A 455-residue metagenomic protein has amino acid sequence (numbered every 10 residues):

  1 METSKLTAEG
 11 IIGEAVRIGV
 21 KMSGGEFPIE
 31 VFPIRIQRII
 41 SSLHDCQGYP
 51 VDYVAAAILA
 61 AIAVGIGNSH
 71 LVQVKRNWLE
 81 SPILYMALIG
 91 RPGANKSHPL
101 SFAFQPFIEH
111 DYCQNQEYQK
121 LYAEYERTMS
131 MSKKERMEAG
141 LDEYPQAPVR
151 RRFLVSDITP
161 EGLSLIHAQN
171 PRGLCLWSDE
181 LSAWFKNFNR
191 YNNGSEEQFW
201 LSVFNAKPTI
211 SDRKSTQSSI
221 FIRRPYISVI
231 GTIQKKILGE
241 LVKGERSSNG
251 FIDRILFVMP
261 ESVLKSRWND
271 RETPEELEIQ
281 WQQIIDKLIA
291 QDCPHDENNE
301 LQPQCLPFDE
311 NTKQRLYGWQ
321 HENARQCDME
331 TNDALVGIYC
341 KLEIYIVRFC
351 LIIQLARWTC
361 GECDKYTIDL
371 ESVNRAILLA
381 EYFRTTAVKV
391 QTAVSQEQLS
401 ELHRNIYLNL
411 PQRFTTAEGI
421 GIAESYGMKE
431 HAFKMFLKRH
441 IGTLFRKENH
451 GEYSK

Functional and structural regions predicted by a protein language model:
M1-K455: Phosphate-handling catalytic cores of nucleic-acid transaction enzymes
